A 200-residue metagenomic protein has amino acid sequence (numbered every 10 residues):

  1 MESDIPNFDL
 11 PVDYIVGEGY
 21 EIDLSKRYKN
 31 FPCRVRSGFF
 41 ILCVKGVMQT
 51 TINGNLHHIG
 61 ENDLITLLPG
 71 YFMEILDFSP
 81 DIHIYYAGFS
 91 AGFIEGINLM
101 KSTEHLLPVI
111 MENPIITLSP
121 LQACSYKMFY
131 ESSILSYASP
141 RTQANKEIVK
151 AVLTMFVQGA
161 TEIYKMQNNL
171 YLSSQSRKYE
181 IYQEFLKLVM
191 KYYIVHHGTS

Functional and structural regions predicted by a protein language model:
M1-D63: Generic protein-terminus/edge-of-domain signal
F39-I41, I84-G88, P108: Short hydrophobic beta-strand segments that form the core of ligand-binding sensory/regulatory domains
C43-K45, L68, F78: A short, compositionally biased micro-patch
L68-F72, I110-E112: Short acidic (Asp/Glu) patches
G70-G92, N98: Ligand-binding loop in jelly-roll beta-barrel domains
L99-H105: Short, flexible, mixed-charge acidic loops at enzyme active sites
P108-M155, G159, I163: Amphipathic alpha-helical segments enriched in hydrophobic/aromatic residues interleaved with Lys/Arg
L118, P140-E147, T161-T199: Short, Lys/Arg-enriched, Trp-marked, Pro/Gly-tolerant hinge/linker segments that flank
